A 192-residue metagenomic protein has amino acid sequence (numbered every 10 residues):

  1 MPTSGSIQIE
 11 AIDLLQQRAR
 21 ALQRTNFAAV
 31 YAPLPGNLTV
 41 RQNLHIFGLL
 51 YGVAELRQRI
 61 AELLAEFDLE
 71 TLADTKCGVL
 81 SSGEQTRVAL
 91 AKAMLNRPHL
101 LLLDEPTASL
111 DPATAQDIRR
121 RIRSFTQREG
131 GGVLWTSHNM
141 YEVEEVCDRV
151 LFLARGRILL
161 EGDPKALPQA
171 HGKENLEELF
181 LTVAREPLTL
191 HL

Functional and structural regions predicted by a protein language model:
G5-D13, R20-A21, T25: Conserved ABC transporter NBD signature motif
N26, H45, L49-L72: Conserved ABC ATPase "signature" region
K76-L80: Conserved ABC ATPase signature
R97: Conserved catalytic motifs of ABC-family nucleotide-binding domains
L101-D104: Catalytic Walker B motif of ABC-type/P-loop ATPase nucleotide-binding domains
Q116-E129: Helical segment within the ABC ATPase nucleotide-binding domain
